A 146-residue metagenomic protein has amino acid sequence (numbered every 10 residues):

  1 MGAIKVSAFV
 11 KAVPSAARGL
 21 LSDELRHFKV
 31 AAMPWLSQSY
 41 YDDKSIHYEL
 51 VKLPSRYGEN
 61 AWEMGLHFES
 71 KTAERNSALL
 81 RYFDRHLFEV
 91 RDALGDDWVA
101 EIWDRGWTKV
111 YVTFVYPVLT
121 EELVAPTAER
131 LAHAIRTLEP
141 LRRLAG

Functional and structural regions predicted by a protein language model:
M1-E59, A93-E101: Charge-rich, low-complexity N-terminal segments
G2-R18, R85-L94, V115-G146: Ampiphathic alpha-helical segments that act as solvent-exposed interaction surfaces
A8, Y41-I46, E59-E63, R81 (+3 more regions): Short, well-structured alpha-helical interface segments that form or flank functional binding sites
S22, R26, R75-R81, D96 (+4 more regions): Generic detector of ordered, mature protein regions
S39-D43, K109-V115: Short, solvent-exposed polar/charged micro-motifs at secondary-structure junctions
L53, E69-A73, V115-P117: Generic structural motif
G65-Y111: Short, internal acidic amphipathic alpha-helical interface segments that mediate docking to partner proteins
